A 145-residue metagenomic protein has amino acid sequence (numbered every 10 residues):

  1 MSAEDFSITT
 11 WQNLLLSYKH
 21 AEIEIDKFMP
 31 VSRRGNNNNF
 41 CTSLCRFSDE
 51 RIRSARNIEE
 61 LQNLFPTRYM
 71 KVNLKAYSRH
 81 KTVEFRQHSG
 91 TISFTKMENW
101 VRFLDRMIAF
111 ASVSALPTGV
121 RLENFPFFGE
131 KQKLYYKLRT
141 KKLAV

Functional and structural regions predicted by a protein language model:
M1-V145: Phosphate/nucleotide-binding catalytic core
